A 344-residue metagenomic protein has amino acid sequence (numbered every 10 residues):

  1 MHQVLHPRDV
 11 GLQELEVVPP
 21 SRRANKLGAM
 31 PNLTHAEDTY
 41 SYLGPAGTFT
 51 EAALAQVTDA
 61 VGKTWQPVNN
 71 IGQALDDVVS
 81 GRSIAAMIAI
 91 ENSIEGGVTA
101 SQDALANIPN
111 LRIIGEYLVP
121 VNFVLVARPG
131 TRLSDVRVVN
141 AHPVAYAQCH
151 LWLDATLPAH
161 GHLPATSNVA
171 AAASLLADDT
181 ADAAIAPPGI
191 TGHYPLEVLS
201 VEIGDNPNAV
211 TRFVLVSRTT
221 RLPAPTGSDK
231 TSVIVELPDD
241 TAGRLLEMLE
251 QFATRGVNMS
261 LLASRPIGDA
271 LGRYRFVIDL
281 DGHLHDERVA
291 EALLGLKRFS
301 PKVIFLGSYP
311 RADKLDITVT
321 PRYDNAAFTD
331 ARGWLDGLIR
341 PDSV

Functional and structural regions predicted by a protein language model:
H2-V344: Domain-level signature for soluble enzymes in the chorismate/prephenate branch of the shikimate pathway
